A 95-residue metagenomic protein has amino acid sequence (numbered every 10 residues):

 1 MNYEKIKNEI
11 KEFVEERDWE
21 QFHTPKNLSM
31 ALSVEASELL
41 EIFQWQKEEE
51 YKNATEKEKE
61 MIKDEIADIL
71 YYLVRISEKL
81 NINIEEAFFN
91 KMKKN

Functional and structural regions predicted by a protein language model:
M1-I66, L70-N95: Flexible "arm" and connector segments at domain edges
